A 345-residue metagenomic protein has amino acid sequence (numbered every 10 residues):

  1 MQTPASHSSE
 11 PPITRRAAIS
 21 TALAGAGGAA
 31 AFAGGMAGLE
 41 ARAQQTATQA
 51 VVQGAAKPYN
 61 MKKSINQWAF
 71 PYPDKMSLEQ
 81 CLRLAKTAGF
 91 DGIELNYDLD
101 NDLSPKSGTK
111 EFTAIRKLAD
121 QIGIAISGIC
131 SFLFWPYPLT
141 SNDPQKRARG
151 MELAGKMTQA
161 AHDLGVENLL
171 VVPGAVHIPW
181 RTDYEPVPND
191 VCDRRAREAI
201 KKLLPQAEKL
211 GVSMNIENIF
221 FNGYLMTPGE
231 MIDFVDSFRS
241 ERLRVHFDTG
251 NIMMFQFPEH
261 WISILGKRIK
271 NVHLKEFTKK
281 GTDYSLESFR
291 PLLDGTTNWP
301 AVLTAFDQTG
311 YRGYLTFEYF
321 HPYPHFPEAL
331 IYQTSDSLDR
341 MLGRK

Functional and structural regions predicted by a protein language model:
Q2-S64, A69-G89, K201, L225-K345: Histidine-acidic metal/acid-base catalytic patches
A22-G35, A55-P58, S77, L82 (+2 more regions): Active-site acidic/histidine proton-transfer and metal-coordination neighborhood in alpha/beta enzyme cores
D74, G108-E111, D143-G150, E185-C192 (+5 more regions): Residue-level preference for long, well-ordered alpha-helices that form the structural scaffold of enzyme catalytic
E79-R83, G108-G123, A154-G165, F257-K267 (+1 more regions): Short amphipathic alpha-helices and their capping/turn segments at secondary-structure boundaries
F90-L99, G128-P136: Short, conserved active-site loops that position catalytic residues or coordinate cofactors/metal ions across diverse
N96-R116, P173-V176: Glycine-rich, proline-tolerant flexible connector loops at the mouths of alpha/beta enzymes
N101-L103, W135-T140, H177-T182, F255 (+2 more regions): A short acidic, helix-capping loop that chelates divalent metal ions and anchors anionic groups
